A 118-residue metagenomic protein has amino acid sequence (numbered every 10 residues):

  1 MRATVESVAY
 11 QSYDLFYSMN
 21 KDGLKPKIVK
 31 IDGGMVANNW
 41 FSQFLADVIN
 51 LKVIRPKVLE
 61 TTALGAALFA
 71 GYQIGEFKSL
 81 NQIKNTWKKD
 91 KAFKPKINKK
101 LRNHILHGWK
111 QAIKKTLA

Functional and structural regions predicted by a protein language model:
M1-A118: Glycine/Thr-rich phosphate-binding loops that ligate phosphate moieties of nucleotide and other phosphorylated ligands
